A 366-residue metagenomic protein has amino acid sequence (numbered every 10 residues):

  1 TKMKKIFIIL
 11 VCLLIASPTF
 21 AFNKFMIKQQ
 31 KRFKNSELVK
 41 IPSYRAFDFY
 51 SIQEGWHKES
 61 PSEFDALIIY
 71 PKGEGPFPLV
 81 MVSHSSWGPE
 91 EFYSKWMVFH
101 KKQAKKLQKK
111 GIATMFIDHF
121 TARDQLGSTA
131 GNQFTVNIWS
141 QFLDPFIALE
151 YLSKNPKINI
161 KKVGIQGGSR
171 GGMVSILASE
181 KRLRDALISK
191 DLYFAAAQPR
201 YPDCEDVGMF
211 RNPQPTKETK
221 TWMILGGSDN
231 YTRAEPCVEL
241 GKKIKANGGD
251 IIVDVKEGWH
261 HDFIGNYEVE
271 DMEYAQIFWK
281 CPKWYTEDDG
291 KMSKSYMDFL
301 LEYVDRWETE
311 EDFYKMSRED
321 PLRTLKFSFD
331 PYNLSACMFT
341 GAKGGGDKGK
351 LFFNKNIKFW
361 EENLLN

Functional and structural regions predicted by a protein language model:
N23-G75: N-terminal cap/lid segment of alpha/beta-hydrolase-fold proteins
P76-S86: Short beta-strand element of the alpha/beta-hydrolase
S86-K101, K106-S140, E180-A186, I277 (+1 more regions): Cap/lid segment of the alpha/beta-hydrolase catalytic domain
Q103, F134-P156, L177: Alpha/beta-hydrolase active-site loop
S153, G172-L187: Short glycine-enriched nucleophile-adjacent loop and the immediately C-terminal alpha-helix near the catalytic center
K157-S169: Alpha/beta-hydrolase fold nucleophile elbow
S189-G258: The feature captures the conserved acid-bearing segment of alpha/beta-hydrolase catalytic domains
D250-N366: C-terminal catalytic histidine-bearing segment of alpha/beta-hydrolase fold enzymes
